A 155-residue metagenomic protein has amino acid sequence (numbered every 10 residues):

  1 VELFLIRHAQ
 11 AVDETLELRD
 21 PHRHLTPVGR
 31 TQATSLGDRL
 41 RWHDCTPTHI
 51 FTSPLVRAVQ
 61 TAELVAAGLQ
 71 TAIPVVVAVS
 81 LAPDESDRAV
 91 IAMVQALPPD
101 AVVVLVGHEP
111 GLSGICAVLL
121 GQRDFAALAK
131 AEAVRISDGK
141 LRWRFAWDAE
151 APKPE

Functional and structural regions predicted by a protein language model:
E2-R88, L112, R123-A131: Active-site-proximal alpha-helix that buttresses catalytic centers in soluble enzyme cores
G37, I91-V94, C116: A generic alpha-helix structural signal
A89-A96, K140: Short, surface-exposed amphipathic charged segments that create phosphate/polyanion-binding patches used for binding
A96-V104, E109-E132: Non-DNA-binding regulatory cores of transcription-related proteins, predominantly C-terminal effector-binding
L120-E155: Domain-level recognition of soluble alpha/beta enzyme cores, biased toward histidine phosphatases/phosphomutases
